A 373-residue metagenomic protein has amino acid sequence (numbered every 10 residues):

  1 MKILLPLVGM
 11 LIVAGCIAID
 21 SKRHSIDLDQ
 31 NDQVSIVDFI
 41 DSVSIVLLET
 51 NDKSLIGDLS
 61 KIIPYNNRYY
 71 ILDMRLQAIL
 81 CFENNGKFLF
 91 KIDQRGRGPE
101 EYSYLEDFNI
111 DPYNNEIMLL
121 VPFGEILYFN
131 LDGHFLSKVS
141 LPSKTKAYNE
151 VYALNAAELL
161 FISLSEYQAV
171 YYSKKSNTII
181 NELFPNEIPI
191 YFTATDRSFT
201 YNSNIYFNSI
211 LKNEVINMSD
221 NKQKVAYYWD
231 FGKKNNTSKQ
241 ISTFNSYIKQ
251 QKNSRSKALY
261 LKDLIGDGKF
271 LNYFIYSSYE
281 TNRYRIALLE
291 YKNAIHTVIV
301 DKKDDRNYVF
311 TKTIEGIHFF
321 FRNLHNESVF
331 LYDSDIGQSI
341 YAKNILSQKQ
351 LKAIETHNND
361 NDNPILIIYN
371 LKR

Functional and structural regions predicted by a protein language model:
M1-Q30, I62, E116: Bacterial Sec-dependent N-terminal signal peptides
I19-E49: Blade/loop signatures of beta-propeller domains
S44-Q77: Beta-strand-rich domains and repeat architectures in extracellular enzymes and scaffolds, especially beta-propellers
E49-K53, K87-N114: Blade-loop segments of beta-propeller domains
D52, D93-E100, L141-A147, P185-I190 (+2 more regions): Short coil/turn segments at the loop-to-beta-strand junctions that recur within blades of beta-propeller repeat folds
D58-K61, S103-F108, T145-L154, I190-R197 (+2 more regions): Repeated scaffold domains used in trafficking and secretory/extracellular systems, primarily beta-propellers
R68-D73, N115-V121, A153, A157-L164 (+3 more regions): Short beta-strand elements that form the blades of beta-propeller/WD-repeat-like and other beta-sheet-rich scaffold
Y228-S242, H296, K302-S328: Conserved blade-ending motifs and adjacent loop-strand segments that build the rim/top face of beta-propeller domains
